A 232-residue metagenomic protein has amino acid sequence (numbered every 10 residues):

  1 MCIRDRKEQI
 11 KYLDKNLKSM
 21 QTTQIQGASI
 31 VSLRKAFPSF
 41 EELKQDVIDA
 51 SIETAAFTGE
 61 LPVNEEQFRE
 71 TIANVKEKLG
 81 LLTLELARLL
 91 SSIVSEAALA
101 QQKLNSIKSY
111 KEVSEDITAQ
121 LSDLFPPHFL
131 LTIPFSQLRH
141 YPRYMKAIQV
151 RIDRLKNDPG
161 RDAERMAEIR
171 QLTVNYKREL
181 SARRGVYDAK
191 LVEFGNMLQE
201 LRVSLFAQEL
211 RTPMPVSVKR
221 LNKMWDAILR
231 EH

Functional and structural regions predicted by a protein language model:
R4-Y187, F194, L198, L205 (+2 more regions): Acidic, serine/threonine- and proline-rich low-complexity intrinsically disordered segments
